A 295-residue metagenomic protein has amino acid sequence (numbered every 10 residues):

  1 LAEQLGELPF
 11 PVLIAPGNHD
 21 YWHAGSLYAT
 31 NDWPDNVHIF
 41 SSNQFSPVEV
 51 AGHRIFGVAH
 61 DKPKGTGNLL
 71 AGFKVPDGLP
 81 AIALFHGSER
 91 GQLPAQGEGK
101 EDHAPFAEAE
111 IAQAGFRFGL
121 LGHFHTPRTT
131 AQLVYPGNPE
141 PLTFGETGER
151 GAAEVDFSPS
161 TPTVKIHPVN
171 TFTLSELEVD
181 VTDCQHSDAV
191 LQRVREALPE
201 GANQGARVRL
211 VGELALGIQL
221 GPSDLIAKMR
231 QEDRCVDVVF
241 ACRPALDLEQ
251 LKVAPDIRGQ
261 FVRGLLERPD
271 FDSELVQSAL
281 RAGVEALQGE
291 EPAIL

Functional and structural regions predicted by a protein language model:
A2-V134, N138-D156: His/Asp/Glu-rich metal-coordinating catalytic cores of metallo-dependent phosphodiesterases/hydrolases acting on
P159-L295: Accessory, non-catalytic peripheral segments of nucleic-acid enzymes
